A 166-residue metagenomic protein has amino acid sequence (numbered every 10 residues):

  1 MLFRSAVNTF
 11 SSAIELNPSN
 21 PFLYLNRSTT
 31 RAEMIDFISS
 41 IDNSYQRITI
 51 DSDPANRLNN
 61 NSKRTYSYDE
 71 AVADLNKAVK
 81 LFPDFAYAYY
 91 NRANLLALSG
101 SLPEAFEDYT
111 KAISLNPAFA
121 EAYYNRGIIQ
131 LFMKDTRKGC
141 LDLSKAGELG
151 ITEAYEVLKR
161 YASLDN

Functional and structural regions predicted by a protein language model:
M1-N166: Alpha-helical tetratricopeptide repeat
